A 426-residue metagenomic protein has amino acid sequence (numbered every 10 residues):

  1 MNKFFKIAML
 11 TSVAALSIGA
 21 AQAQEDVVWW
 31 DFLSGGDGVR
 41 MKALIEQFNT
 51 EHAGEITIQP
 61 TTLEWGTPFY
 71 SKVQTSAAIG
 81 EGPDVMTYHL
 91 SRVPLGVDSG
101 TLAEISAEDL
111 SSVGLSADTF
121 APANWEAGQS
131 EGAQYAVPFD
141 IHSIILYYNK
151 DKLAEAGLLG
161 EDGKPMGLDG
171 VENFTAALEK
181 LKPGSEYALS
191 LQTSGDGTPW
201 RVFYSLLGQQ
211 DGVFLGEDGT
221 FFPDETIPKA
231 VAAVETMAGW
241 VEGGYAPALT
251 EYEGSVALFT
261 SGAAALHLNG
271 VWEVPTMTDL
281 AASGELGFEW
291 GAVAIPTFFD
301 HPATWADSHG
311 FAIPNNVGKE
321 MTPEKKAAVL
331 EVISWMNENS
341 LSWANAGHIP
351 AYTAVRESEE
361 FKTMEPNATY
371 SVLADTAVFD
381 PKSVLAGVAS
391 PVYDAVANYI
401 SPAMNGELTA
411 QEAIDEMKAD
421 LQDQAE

Functional and structural regions predicted by a protein language model:
M1-A23: Gram-negative bacterial Sec-dependent N-terminal signal peptides
E25, Q47, E51-F120, A133 (+5 more regions): Extracytoplasmic "Venus flytrap"/periplasmic binding protein-like
V27-A43, L63-G66, H142, R201 (+1 more regions): Extracytoplasmic "Venus flytrap"
G35-T57, V234, V396, I414: Short, polar/charged alpha-helical segment
T50, T57, L110-S112, G128-T198 (+5 more regions): Helix-loop-helix "hinge/cap" segment bordering the ligand-binding cleft or interdomain interface
T50-E51, A156, E235, G239-A246 (+2 more regions): Extracytoplasmic/periplasmic substrate-recognition and gating elements
L90-I145, T175, P199-V202, G287-P296 (+1 more regions): Hinge/lid segment of periplasmic solute-binding proteins
A123, W290-I295, N345-P402: Long, aromatic- and glycine/proline-rich binding clefts that accommodate carbohydrate-like moieties
